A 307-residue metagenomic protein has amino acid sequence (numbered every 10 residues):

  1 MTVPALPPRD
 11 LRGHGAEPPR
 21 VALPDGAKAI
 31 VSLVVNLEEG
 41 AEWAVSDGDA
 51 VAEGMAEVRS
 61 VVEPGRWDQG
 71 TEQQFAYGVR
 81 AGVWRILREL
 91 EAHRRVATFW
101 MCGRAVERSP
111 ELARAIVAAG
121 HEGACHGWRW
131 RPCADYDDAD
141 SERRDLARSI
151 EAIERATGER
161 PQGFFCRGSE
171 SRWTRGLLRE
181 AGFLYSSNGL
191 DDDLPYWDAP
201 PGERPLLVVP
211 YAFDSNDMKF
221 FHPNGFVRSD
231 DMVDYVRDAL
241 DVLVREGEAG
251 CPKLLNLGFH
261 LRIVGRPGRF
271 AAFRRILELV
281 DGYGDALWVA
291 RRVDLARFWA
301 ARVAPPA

Functional and structural regions predicted by a protein language model:
T2-G163, R167-L207, V233-L257, I263-A307: Catalytic alpha-helical scaffold of carbohydrate-active enzymes acting on polysaccharides/glycoconjugates
V208-V242: A conserved mid-domain beta-alpha-beta active-site/ligand-binding segment of alpha/beta enzyme cores
